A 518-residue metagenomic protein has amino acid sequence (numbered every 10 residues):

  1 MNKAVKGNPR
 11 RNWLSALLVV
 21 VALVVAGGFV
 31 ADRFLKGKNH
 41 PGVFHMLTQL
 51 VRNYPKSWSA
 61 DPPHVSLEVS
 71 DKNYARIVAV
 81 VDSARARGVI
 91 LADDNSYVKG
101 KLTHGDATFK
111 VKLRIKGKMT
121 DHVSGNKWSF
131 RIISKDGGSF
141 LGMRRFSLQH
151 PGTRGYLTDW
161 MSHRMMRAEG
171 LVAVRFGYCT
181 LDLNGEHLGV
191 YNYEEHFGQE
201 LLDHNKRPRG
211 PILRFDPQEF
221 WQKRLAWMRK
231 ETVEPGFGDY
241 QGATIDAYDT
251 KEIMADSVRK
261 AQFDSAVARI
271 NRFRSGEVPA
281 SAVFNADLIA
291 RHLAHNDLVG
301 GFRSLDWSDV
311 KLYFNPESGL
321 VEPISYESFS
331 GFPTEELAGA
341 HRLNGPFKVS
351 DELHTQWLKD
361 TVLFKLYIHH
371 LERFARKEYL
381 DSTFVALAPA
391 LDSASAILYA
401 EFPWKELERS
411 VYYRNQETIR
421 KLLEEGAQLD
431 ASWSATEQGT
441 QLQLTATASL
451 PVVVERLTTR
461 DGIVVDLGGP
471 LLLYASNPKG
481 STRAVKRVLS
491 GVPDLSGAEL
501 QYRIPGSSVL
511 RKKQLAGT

Functional and structural regions predicted by a protein language model:
M1-R11: N-terminal Lys/Arg-rich, disordered targeting/topogenic segments
P9-T518: Phosphate/dinucleotide-binding and metal-coordinating scaffold of catalytic cores in nucleotide-dependent enzymes
